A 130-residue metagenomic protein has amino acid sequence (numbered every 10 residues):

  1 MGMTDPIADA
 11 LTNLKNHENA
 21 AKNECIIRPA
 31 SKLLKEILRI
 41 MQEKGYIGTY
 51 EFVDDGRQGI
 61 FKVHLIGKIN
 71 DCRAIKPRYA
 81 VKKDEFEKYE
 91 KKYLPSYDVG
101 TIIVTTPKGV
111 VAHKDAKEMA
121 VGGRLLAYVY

Functional and structural regions predicted by a protein language model:
M1-Y130: Core subunits and conserved enzymes of cellular information-processing and envelope-translocation systems across
